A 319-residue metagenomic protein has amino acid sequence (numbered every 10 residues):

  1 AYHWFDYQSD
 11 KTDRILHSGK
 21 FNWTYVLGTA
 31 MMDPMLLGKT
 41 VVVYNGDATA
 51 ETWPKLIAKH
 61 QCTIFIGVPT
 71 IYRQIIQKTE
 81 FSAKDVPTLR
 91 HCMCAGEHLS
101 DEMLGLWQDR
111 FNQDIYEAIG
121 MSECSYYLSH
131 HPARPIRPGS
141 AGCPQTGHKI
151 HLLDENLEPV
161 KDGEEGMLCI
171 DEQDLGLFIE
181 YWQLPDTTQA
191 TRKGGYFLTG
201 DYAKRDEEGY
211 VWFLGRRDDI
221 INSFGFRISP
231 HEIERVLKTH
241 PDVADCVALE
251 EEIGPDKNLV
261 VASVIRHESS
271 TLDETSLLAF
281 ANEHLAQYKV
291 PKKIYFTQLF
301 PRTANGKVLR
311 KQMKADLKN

Functional and structural regions predicted by a protein language model:
A1-T63, K78: Conserved AMP-binding/adenylation subdomain of ANL enzymes
H17-S18, V43-Y44, M93-A95, L153-E155 (+9 more regions): Thr-Gly-centered strand-to-loop micro-motif
L36-K39, C62-G67, I76-R137, K149: Gly/Ser/Thr-rich phosphate-binding loop
F65, E172, T187, Y202-K289 (+2 more regions): AMP-binding/adenylate-forming catalytic core of the ANL superfamily
G96, G120, G142, D201 (+1 more regions): Active-site glycine-centered loops adjacent to acidic/histidine catalytic or metal-binding residues that shape
G139-P144, P159, T191-G195: Short Gly/Pro-enriched turn/cap motifs at secondary-structure boundaries
G147, E158-A190, I228: Conserved ATP/PPi-binding loop(s) of AMP-dependent carboxylate-activating enzymes
N156-L157, L285, T297-L317: Flexible lysine-rich "adenylation lid" loop at the C-terminal edge of ANL adenylation domains
